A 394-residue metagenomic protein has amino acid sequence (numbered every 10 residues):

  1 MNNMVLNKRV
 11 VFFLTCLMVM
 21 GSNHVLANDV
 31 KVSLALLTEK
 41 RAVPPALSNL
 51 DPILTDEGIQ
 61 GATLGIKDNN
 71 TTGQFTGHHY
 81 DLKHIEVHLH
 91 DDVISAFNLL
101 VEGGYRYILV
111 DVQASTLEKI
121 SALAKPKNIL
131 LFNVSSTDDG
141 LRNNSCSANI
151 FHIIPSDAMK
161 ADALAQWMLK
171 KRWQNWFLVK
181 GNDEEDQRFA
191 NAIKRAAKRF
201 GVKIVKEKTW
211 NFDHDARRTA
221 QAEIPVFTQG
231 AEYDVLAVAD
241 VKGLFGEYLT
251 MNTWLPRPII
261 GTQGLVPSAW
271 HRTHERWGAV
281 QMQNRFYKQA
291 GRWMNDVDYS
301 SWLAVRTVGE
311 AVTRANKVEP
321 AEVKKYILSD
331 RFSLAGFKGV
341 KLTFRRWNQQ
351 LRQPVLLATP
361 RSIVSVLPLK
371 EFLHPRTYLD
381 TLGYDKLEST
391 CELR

Functional and structural regions predicted by a protein language model:
N2-L6, F13-L14, L26-R394: Extracytosolic ligand-binding ectodomains
F12-G21: Bacterial N-terminal signal peptides
